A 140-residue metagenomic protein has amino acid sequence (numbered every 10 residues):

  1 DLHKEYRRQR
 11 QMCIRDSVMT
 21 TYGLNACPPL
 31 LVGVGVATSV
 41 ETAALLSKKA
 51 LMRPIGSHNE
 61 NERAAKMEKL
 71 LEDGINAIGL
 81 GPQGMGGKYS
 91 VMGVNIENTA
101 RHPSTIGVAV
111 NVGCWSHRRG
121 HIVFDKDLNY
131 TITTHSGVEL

Functional and structural regions predicted by a protein language model:
D1-I14: Single conserved hydrophobic/aromatic residue that forms the stacking wall/gate of nucleotide- or nucleobase-binding
R8, L51, Y130-S136: Glycine-rich, flexible beta-strand/loop modules in the N-terminal catalytic cores of phosphate-handling
Q11, A44-L71, V123-F124: Gly/Ser/Thr-rich active-site loops/lids in small-molecule metabolic enzymes that frequently grip phosphoryl groups
M12-C13, G79, I96-H102, I106 (+2 more regions): Active-site loops and adjacent core secondary-structure elements that bind or stabilize anionic groups
D16, A44, K48, E68-N76 (+3 more regions): Predominant activation on well-ordered alpha-helical scaffold segments within soluble catalytic domains
D16-L24, M52, G56, K69-G81 (+2 more regions): Generic secondary-structure signature for well-ordered alpha-helical cores
T21-G33, H58-A65, I78-G93: Flexible, glycine/charged-enriched surface loops at secondary-structure junctions
N25-A43, R101-P103, V108-V110: Conserved phosphate/anionic-ligand binding catalytic regions in large, soluble enzymes, centered on
